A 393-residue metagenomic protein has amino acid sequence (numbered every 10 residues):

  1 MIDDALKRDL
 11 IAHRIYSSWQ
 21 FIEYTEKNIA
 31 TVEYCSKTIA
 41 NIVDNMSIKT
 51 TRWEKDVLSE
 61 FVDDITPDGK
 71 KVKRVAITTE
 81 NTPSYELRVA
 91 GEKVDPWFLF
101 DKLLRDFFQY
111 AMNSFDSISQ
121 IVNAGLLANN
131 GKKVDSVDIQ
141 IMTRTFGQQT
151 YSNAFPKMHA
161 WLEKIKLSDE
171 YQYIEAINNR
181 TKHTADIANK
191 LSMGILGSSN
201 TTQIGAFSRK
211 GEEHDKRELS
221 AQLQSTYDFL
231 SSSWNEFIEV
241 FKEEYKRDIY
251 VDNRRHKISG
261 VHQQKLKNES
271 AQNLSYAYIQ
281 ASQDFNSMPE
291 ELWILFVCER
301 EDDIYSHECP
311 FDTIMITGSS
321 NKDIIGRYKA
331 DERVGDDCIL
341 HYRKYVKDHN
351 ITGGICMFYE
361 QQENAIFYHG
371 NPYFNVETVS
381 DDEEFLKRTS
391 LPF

Functional and structural regions predicted by a protein language model:
M1-Q109, S119-F393: Acidic, Ser/Thr/Gly/Pro-rich intrinsically disordered interaction regions
